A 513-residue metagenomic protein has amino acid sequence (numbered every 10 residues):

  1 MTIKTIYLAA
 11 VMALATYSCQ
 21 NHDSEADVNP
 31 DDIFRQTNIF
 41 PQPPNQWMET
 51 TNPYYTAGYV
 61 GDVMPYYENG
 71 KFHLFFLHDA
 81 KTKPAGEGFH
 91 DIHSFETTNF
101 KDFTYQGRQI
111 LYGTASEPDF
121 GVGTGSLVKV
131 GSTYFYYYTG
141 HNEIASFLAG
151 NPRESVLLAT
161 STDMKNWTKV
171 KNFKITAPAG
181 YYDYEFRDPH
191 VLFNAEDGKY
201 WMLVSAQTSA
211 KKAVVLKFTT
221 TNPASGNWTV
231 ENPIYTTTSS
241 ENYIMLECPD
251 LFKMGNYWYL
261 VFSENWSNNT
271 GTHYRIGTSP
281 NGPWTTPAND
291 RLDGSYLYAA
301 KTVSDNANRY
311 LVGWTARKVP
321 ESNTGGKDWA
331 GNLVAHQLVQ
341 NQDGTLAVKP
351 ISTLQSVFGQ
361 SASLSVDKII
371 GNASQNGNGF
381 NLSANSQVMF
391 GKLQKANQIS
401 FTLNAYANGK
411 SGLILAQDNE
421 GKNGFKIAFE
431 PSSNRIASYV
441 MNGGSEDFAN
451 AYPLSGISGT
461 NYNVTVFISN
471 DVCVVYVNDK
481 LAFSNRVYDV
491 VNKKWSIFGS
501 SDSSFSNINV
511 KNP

Functional and structural regions predicted by a protein language model:
T2-A9: Sec-dependent signal peptide recognition, specifically the positively charged N-region followed immediately by
A15-S18: C-terminal motif of bacterial Sec signal peptides marking the signal peptidase cleavage site
Q20-D188, F193-N242, K253-D293, T315-I369 (+2 more regions): Beta-rich carbohydrate-recognition and catalytic domains
L251, I399-L403, T460-V477: Short tryptophan-centered beta-strand motifs in secreted/extracellular beta-sheet-rich domains of glycan-recognition
A288-D290, S386-L393, N450-G456, N485: Beta-strand-rich interaction surfaces with strong enrichment in secreted/lumenal proteins
N378-V440: Secretory/extracellular carbohydrate-interaction modules and structurally similar beta-sandwich "look-alikes"
N442-N463: Short, aromatic/His-centered strand-loop micro-motif at the edge of beta-sheets
V487-P513: Ligand-recognition surfaces built from glycine- and aromatic
